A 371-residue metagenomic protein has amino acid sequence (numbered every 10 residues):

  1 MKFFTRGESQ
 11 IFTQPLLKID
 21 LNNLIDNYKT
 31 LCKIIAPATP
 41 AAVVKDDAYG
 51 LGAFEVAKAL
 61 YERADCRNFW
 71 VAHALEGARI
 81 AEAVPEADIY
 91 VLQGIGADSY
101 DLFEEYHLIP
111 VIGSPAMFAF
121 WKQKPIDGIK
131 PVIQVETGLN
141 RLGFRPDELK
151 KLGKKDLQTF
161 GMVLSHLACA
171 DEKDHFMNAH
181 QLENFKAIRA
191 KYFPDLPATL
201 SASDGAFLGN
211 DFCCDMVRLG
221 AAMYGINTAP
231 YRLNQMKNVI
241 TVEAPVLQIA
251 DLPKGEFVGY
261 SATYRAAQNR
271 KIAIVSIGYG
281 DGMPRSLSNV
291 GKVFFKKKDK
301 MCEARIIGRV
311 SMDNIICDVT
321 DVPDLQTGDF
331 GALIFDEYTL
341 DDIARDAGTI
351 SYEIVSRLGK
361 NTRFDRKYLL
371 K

Functional and structural regions predicted by a protein language model:
K2-L21, I25, E76, I95-A97 (+3 more regions): Active-site anion/phosphate-binding pocket segments in diverse small-molecule metabolic enzymes
I11, P15-I19, N23-D26, I35-I188 (+1 more regions): Active-site-proximal beta-alpha core segment in soluble small-molecule metabolic enzymes
C32: N-terminal nucleotide-binding beta1-loop-alpha1 segment
